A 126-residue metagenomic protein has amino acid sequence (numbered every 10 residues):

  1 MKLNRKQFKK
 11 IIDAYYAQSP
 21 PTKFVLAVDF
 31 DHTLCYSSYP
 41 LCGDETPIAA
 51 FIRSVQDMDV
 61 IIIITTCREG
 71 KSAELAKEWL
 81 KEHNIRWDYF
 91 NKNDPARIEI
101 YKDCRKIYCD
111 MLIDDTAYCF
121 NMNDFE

Functional and structural regions predicted by a protein language model:
K2-I12, D114-E126: Asp-based, Mg2+/Mn2+-dependent phosphohydrolase catalytic module
K2-P95: Alpha-helical substrate-recognition element adjacent to the catalytic core
P21, K106, Y118: Short loop/turn elements that form and flank the Walker-type P-loop nucleotide-binding site in RecA-like NTPase cores
F30, I113-D114: Structural motif
I63-I64, F90, L112-I113, C119-N121: A structural signal for short, well-ordered beta-strand segments and their strand-loop junctions that often border
E74, C109, A117: Phosphate/nucleotide-binding beta-alpha loop and adjacent structural elements of enzyme active sites
L75, Y101-R105, N121-D124: Short, conserved acidic/polar surface loops in the N-terminal third of protein domains
K92-D110: Short acidic, Pro/Gly- and aromatic-enriched capping/linker segments at domain boundaries
